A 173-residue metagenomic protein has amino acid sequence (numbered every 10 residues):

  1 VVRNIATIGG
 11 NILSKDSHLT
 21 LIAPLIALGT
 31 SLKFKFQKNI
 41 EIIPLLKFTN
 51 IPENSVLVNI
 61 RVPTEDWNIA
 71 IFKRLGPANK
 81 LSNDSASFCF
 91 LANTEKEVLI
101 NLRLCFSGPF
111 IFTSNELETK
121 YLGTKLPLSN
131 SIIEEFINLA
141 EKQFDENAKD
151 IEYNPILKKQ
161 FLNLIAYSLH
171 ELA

Functional and structural regions predicted by a protein language model:
V1-A173: C-terminal structural segment of proteins
